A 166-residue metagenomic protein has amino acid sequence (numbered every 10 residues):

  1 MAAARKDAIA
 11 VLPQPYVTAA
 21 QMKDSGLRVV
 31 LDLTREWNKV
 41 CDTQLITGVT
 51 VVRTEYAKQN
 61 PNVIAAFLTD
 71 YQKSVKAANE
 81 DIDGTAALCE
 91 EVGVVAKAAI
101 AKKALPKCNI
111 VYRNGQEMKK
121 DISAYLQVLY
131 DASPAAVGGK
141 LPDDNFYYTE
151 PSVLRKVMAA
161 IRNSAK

Functional and structural regions predicted by a protein language model:
A3-C89: Pocket-lining segment of extracytoplasmic ligand-binding domains
P15, K102, M118, P142-D143: Residue-level "edge-of-site" marker
T18-A19, V95, L105, N145-F146: Short secondary-structure capping/turn micro-motifs that flank functional sites
Q21, D42, K102, G138-K140: A generic structural signal for short, solvent-exposed coil/turn residues that cap or connect secondary-structure
V29-V30, R113-M118, V157-M158: Short alpha-helix boundary/capping motifs
A57-A136: Secondary-structure end/capping motifs
S123, Q127-K166: Conserved C-terminal helix/tail region of periplasmic/extracytoplasmic solute-binding proteins
